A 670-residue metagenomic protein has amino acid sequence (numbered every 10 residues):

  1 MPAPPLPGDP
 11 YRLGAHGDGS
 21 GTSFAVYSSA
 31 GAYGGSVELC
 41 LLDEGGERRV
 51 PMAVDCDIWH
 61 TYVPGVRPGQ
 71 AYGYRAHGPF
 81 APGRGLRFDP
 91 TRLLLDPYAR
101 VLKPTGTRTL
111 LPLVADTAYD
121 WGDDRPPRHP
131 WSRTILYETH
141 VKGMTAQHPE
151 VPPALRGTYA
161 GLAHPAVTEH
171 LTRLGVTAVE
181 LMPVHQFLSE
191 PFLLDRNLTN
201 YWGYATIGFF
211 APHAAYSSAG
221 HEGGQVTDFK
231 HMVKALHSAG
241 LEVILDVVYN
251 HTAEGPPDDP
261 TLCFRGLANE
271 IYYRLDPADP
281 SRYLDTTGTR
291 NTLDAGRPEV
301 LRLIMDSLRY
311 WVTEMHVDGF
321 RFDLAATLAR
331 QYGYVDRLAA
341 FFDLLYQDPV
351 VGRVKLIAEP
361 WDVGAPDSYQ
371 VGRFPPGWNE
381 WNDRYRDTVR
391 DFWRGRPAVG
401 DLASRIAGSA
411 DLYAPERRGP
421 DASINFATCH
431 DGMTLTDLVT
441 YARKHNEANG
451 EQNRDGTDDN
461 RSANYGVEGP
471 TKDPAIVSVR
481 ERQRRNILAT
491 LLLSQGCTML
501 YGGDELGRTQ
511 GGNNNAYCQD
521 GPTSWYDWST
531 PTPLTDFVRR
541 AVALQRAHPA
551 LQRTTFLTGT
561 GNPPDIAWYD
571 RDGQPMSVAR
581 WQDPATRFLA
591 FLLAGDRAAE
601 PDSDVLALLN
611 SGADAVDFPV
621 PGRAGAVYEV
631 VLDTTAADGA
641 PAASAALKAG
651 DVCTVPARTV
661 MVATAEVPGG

Functional and structural regions predicted by a protein language model:
M1-Y137, K142, Y159, I476-E481 (+3 more regions): Carbohydrate-interacting/catalytic domains
V26, Y74, T139, L181 (+9 more regions): Conserved, mostly hydrophobic/aromatic
A76-D123, E190-A205, A211, A239 (+2 more regions): Core domains of carbohydrate- and sulfate-ester-processing enzymes
L102, Q331, R337-G502, N515-Q519 (+5 more regions): Conserved alpha/beta catalytic core and glycan-binding cleft of carbohydrate-active enzymes
I135-Y137, V179, V243-L245, F320 (+2 more regions): Hydrophobic faces of well-ordered beta-strands that scaffold small-molecule active sites in alpha/beta enzyme cores
K142-V317, L324-Q347, L412: Substrate-binding/active-site clefts of carbohydrate-active enzymes
T168-R173, V233, L308-V312, F342-Y346 (+5 more regions): Non-transmembrane alpha-helical segments in soluble domains of secreted/periplasmic/extracellular proteins
M182-S189, V247-P256, L324-A329, A358-G364 (+2 more regions): Short, solvent-exposed turn/loop segments enriched in Gly/Ser/Thr/Pro and often Arg
